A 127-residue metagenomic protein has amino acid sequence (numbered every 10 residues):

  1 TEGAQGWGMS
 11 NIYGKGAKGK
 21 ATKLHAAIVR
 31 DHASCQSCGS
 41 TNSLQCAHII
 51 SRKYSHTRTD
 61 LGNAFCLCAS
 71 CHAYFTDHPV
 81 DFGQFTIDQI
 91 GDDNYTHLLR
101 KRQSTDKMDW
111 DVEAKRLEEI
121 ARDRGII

Functional and structural regions predicted by a protein language model:
T1-S34, R58, S104-D111: Short, charged surface segments at domain edges that flank catalytic/cofactor-binding sites
W7, Y13-G14, C46, A64 (+1 more regions): A generic structural signal for ordered alpha-helices
N11, K15, I50-Y54, C68 (+1 more regions): Residues at structural and domain junctions
A21-Q45, C68-C71: Short cysteine-rich loop/turn motifs with clustered Cys
Q36-F65, F75, D81-Q84: Histidine-centered nuclease catalytic patch
K53-A69, I87-R100: Short microdomains enriched in Cys/His and/or Lys/Arg
T76-I127: A detector for short metal-coordination/catalytic motifs
